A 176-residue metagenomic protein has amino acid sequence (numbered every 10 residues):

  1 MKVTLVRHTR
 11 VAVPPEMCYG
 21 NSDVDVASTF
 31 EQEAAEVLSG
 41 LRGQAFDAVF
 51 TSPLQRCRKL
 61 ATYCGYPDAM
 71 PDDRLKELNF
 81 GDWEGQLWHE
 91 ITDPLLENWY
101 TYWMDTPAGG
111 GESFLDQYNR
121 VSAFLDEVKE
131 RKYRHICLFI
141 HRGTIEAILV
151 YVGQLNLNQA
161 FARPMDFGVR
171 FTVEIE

Functional and structural regions predicted by a protein language model:
V3, R134-I140: Generic beta-sheet signal
V3-P67: Active-site-proximal alpha-helix that buttresses catalytic centers in soluble enzyme cores
A35-S39, S122-K129: Generic structural signal for well-ordered alpha-helical scaffold segments
R42-A45, V128-R134: Glycine-rich phosphate-binding loop signature in dinucleotide/nucleotide-binding domains
T51-S52, N119, F139-I140: Short beta-strand scaffold positions
C64-R120: Phosphate-handling substructures
R142-E146: GST superfamily/GST-like fold recognition
L155-E176: Domain-level recognition of soluble alpha/beta enzyme cores, biased toward histidine phosphatases/phosphomutases
